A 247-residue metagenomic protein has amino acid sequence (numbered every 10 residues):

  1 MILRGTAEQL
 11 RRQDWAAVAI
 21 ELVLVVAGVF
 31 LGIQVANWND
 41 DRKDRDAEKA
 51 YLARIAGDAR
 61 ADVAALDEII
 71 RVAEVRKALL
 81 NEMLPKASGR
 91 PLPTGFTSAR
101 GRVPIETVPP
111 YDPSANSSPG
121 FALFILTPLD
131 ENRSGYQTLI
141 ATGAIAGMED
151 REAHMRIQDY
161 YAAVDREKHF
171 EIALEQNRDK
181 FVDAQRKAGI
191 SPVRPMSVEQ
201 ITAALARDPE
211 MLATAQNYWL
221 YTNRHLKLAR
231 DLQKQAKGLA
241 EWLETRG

Functional and structural regions predicted by a protein language model:
M1-A16, F30, N37-G247: Long, hydrophobic alpha-helical segments that serve as membrane-spanning/inserting helices
I20-Q34: Hydrophobic membrane-insertion alpha-helices, especially the h-region of bacterial N-terminal signal peptides
